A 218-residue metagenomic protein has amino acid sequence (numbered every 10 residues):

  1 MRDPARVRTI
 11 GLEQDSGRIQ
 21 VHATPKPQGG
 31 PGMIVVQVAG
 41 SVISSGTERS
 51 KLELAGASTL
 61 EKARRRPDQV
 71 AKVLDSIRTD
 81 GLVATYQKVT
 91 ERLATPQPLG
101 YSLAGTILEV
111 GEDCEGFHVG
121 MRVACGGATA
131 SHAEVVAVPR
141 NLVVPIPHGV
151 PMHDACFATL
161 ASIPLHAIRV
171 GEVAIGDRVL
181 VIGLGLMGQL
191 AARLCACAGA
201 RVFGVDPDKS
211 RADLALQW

Functional and structural regions predicted by a protein language model:
M1-E91, T95: Short N-terminal strand-loop motif that marks the start of NAD(P)H/FAD-dependent oxidoreductase cofactor-binding domains
A84-L93, S102-A128: A glycine-/small-residue-rich N-terminal strand-loop-strand element that serves as the cofactor-binding glycine loop
G127-R140: A structural motif shared across PLP-dependent enzymes of the aminotransferase-like
D154-W218: Mid-domain Rossmann-like dinucleotide-binding core that forms the NAD(H)/NADP(H) cofactor-binding site
